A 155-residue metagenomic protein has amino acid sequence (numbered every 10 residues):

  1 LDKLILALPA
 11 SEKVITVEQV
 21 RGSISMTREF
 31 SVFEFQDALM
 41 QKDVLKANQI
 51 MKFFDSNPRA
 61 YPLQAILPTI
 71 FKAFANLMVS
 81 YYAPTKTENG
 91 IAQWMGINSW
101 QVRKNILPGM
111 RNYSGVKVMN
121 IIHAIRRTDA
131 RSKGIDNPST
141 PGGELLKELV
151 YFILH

Functional and structural regions predicted by a protein language model:
L1-I15: Short, charge-rich, low-complexity alpha-helical interaction segments
K3, F53, A124-R127: Residues within well-ordered alpha-helical secondary structure of globular protein domains
I5, V32, F74-Y81, D129-K133 (+1 more regions): A structural signal for well-ordered alpha-helices, especially hydrophobic packing surfaces of coiled-coils
E12-N120: Small-residue-rich helix-loop
T69, N120, A124-R127, L149-F152: Charged, amphipathic alpha-helical oligomerization/scaffolding segments
T85-G90, N137-E144: Long amphipathic alpha-helical segments
L107-S139: C-terminal capping/gating helix-and-loop segments adjacent to ligand/active sites or protein-protein/ligand interfaces
S139-H155: Acidic, carboxylate-rich catalytic segments that either coordinate divalent cations
